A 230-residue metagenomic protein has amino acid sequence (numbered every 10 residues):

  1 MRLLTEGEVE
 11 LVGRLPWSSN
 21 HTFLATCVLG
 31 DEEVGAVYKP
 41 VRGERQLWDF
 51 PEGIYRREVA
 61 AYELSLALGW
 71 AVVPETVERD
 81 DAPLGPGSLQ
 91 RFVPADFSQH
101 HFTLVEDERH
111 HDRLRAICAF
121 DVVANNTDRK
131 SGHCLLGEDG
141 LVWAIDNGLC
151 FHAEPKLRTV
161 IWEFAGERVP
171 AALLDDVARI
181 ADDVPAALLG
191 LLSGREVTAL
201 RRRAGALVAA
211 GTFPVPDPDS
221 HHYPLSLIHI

Functional and structural regions predicted by a protein language model:
T5-L104, L114-T127, S131, E138: Conserved ATP-binding subdomain of kinase catalytic cores across diverse folds
R79-V123, I161-A171, D175-D183, A187-G194 (+1 more regions): ATP-dependent phospho-/nucleotidyl transfer catalytic cores
S88, D96-F97, R203-V208, T212 (+1 more regions): Hydrophobic alpha-helical transmembrane segments
K130-E163: Catalytic activation segment of kinase domains across protein kinase-like and atypical kinase folds
R202, H221: C-terminal catalytic subdomain
V215, H222-P224: Charged, long alpha-helical assembly modules
I228-I230: Conserved small/polar residues in nucleotide/adenosyl-binding loops
